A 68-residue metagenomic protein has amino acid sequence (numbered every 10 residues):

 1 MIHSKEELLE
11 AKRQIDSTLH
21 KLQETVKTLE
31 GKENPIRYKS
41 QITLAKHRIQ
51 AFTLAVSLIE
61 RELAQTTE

Functional and structural regions predicted by a protein language model:
M1-S17: Short, charge/polar-rich alpha-helical segments
A11-Q14, H20-E68: Short, charge-rich amphipathic interface segments used for partner binding and complex assembly
